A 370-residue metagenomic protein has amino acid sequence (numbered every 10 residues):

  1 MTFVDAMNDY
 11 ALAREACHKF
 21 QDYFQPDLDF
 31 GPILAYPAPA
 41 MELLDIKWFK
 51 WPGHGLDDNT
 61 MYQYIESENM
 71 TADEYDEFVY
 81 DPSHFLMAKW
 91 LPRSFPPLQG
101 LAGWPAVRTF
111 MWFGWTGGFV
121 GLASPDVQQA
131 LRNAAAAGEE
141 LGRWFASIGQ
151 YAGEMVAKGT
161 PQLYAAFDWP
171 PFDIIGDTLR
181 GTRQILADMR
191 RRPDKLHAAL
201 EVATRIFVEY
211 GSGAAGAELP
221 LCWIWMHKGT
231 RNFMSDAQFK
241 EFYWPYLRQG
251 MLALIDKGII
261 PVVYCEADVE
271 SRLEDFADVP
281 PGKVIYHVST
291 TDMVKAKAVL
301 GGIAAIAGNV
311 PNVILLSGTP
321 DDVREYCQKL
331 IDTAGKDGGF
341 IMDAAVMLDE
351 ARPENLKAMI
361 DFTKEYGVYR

Functional and structural regions predicted by a protein language model:
M1-R370: Catalytic cores of TIM-barrel enzymes
